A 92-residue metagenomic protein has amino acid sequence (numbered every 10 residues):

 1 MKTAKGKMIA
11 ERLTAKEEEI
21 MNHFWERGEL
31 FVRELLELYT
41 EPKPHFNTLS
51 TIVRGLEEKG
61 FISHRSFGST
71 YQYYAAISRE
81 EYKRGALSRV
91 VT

Functional and structural regions predicted by a protein language model:
K7-L13, V90-T92: Short amphipathic alpha-helical boundary/capping segments
E11-K16, F67-A86: Short, cationic-aromatic polyanion-contact patches
L13, H23-F31: Short capping segments at the starts of secondary-structure elements
E18-H23, E34: Pre-recognition alpha-helix immediately N-terminal to the DNA-recognition helix within helix-turn-helix or winged-helix
L30-L38: Short acidic, hydrophobic short linear motifs in intrinsically disordered regions
S50-R54: Short, hydrophobic-biased segments on the C-terminal half of alpha helices that form "recognition helices"
E57-F67: A short, conserved structural fragment
